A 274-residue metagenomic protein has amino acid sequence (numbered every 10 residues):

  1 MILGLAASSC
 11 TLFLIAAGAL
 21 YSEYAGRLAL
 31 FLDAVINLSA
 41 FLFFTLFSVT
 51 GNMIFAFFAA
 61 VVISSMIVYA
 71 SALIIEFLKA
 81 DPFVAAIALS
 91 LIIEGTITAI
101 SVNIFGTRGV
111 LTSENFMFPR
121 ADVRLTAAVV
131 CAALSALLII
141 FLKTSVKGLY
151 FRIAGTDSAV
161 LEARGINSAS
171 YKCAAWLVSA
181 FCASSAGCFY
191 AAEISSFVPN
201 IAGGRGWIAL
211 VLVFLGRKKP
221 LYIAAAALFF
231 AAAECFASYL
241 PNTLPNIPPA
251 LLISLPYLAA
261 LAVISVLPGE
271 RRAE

Functional and structural regions predicted by a protein language model:
M1-L5, L142, S179-V213, P241 (+1 more regions): Inter-helical junctions in multi-pass inner-membrane proteins, predominant in energy-converting antiporter-like
M1-T50, F57, I67-K79, F214-R217 (+1 more regions): Single transmembrane alpha-helix segments in multi-pass membrane proteins
G18, L137-L138, T156-S170, L240-E274: Cytosolic-side transmembrane-helix boundaries in multi-pass membrane proteins
S22-S39, E76-L89, A174, S195-W207 (+3 more regions): Short, non-helical or kinked segments that cap or interrupt transmembrane helices
G51-I92, F229, E234: Alpha-helical transmembrane segments within multi-pass membrane transporters and channels
S64-V68, G206-E234, A259-I264: Hydrophobic alpha-helical transmembrane segments of polytopic membrane proteins
P82-T144, P245-L252: Transmembrane helix-bundle core of multi-pass membrane transporters and related energy-transducing complexes
D122-F197, P220-A225: Helix-loop-helix "hairpin" substructures at the membrane interface of multi-pass membrane proteins
